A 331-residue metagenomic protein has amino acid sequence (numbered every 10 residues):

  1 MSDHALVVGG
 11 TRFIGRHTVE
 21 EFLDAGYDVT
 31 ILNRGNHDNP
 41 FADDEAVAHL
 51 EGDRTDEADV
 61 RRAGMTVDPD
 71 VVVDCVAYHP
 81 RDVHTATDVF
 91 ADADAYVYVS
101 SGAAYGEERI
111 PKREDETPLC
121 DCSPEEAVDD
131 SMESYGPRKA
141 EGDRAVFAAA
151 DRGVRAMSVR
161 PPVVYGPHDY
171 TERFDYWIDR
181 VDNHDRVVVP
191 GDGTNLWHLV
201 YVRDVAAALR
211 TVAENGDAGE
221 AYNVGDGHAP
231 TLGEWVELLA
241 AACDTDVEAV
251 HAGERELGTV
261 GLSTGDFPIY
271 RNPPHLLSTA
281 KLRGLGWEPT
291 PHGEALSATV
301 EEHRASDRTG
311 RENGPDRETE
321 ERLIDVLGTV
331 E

Functional and structural regions predicted by a protein language model:
A5-A25: N-terminal Rossmann NAD(P)H-binding glycine-rich loop of SDR-like oxidoreductase domains
I31-N36, R54: N-terminal Rossmann-fold cofactor-binding loop
F41, A46-A93, Y98: NAD(P)H-binding glycine-rich loop region in Rossmannoid oxidoreductase-like domains and their noncatalytic homologs
T85-K139, M157: Conserved Rossmann-fold NAD(P)-dependent oxidoreductase catalytic core, especially the SDR/UDP-sugar
S100, D143-H168: Conserved beta-loop-beta element that borders a ligand/cofactor-binding pocket
A104, V164, V205: Conserved sequence/active-site signature of Rossmann-fold short-chain dehydrogenase/reductase
I178-V188, N195-P230, E237: Alpha-helical substrate-binding/gating segment
V212-Y270, D307-E331: Mid/C-terminal beta-alpha module of Rossmann-like enzyme folds, strongest in SDR-family dehydrogenases/epimerases
